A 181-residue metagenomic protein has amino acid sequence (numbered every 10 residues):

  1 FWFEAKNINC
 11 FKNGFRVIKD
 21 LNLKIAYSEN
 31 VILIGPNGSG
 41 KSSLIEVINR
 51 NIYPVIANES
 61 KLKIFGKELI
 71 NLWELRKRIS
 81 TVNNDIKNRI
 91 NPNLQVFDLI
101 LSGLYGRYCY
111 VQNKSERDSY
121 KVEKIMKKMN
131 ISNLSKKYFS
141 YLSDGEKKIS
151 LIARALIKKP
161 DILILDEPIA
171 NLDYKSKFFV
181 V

Functional and structural regions predicted by a protein language model:
F3, I18-D20: Conserved structural motif at the start of ABC-family nucleotide-binding domains
I34-P36: The feature captures the beta-strand-to-loop junction immediately N-terminal to the Walker
N49: Helix-to-loop junction immediately C-terminal to a conserved catalytic motif
K114, Y138-L142, E146: Conserved ABC ATPase signature
E116-L134, K159: Conserved ABC ATPase "signature" region
I152, V180: Hydrophobic anchor residue at the start of the ABC signature
L163-E167: Catalytic Walker B motif of ABC-type/P-loop ATPase nucleotide-binding domains
